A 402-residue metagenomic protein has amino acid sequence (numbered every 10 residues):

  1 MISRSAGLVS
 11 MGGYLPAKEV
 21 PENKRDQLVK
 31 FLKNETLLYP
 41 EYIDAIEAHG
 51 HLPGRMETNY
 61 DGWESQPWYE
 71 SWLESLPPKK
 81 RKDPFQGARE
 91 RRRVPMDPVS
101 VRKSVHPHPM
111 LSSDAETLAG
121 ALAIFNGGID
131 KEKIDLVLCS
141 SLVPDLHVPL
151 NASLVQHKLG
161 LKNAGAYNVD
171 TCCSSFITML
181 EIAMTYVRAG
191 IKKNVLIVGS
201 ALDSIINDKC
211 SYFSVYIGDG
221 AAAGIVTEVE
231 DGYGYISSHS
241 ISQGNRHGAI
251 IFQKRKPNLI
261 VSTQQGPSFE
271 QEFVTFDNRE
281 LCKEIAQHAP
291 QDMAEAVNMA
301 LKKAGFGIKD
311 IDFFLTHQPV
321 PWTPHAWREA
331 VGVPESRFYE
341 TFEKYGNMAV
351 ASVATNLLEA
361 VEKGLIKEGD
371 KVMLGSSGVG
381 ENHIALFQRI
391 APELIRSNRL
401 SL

Functional and structural regions predicted by a protein language model:
M1-K133, L159, S238-I241, H247-K344 (+2 more regions): Conserved "HGTGT" condensation-loop signature of ketosynthase/thiolase-family condensing enzymes that catalyze
S3, F125-E132, P144-V274, E329 (+1 more regions): Acyl-thioester C-C bond-transforming condensing/cleaving domain
R81-R91, V143-L154: A structural motif shared across PLP-dependent enzymes of the aminotransferase-like
H108-S112, A166-F176, T341-V350, S376-S377: Active-site nucleophile and cofactor-binding loops and adjacent substrate-binding regions of central metabolic enzymes
L118, S175-M179, S352-N356: Conserved beta-loop-alpha segment that forms the PLP phosphate-binding cup at the N-terminus of a helix
L136-L142, F314-L315: Short glycine-rich or small-residue beta-strand-to-loop segments that form or flank ligand, phosphate, metal/Fe-S
D203, V320-W322, Y345-G346, V379-E381: Short Gly/Pro-enriched loop/turn and capping motifs at secondary-structure junctions
